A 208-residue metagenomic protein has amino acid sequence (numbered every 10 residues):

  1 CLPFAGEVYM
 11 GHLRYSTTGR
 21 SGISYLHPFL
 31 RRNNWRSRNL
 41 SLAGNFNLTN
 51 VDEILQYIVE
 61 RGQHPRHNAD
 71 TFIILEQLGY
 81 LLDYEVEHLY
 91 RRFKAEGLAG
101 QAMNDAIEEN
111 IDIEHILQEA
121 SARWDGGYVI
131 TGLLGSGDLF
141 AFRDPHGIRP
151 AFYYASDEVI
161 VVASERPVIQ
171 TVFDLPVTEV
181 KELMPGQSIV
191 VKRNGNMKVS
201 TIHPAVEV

Functional and structural regions predicted by a protein language model:
C1-P185, V190-V208: Conserved short alpha-helical segments that host acidic/polar catalytic motifs at enzyme active sites
